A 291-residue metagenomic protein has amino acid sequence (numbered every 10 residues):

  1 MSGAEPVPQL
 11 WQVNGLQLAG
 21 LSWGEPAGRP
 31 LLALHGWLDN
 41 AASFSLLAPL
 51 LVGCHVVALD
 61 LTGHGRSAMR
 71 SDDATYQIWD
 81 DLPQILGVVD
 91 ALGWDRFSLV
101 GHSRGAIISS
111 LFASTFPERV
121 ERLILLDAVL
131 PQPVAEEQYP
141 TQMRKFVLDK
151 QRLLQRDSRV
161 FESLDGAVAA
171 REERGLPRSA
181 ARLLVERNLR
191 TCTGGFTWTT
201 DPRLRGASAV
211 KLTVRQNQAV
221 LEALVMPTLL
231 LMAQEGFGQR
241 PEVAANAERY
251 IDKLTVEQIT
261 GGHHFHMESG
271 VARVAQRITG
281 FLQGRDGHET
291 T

Functional and structural regions predicted by a protein language model:
M1-L31, V52-C54, W94-D95, L130 (+3 more regions): Alpha/beta-hydrolase fold catalytic core
W11-L16, V57-V100, F116, Q276: Active-site loop/oxyanion-hole signature of alpha/beta-hydrolase fold enzymes
L21-M69: Conserved HGGG/HGGXW glycine-rich cap/lid loop of the alpha/beta-hydrolase fold
G101, G105, S109: Gly/Ala-rich beta-loop-alpha elbow adjacent to hydrolase catalytic centers
S114, E121-V160: Flexible "cap/lid" loop of the alpha/beta hydrolase fold
R156-K211: Conserved alpha/beta-hydrolase catalytic His-Asp/Glu region
C192-R249: Conserved serine/cysteine hydrolase catalytic core
G262-V271: Catalytic histidine-centered segment of alpha/beta-hydrolase-like enzymes
